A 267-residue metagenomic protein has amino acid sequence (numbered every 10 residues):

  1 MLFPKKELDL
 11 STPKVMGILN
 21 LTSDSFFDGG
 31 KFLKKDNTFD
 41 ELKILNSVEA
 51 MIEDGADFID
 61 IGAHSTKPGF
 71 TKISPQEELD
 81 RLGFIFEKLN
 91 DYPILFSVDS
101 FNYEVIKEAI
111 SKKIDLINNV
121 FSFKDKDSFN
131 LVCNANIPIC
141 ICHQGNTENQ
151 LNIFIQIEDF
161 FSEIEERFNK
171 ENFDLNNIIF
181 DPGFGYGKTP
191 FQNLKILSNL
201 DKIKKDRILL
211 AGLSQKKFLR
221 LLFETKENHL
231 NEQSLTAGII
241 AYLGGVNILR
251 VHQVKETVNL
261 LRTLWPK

Functional and structural regions predicted by a protein language model:
M1-F27, N172-F173: N-terminal amphipathic alpha-helix/helix-capping segment at the start of soluble metabolic enzymes
F3-P4, S25-K43, T66-F84, Y103 (+3 more regions): Active-site-adjacent loop and "lid" segments of alpha/beta metabolic enzymes
D9, M51-F58, S100, F123: Active-site loop-to-helix "anion-binding N-cap" substructures in soluble metabolic enzymes
K14-I18, I52, I59-I61, F96-V98 (+5 more regions): Hydrophobic faces of well-ordered beta-strands that scaffold small-molecule active sites in alpha/beta enzyme cores
K43-D57, I85-D91: A short, N-terminal amphipathic alpha-helix
E49-E53, I94, S162-N177: Phosphate/pyrophosphate-binding loops at sites that engage ATP/ADP/AMP, CoA/4′-phosphopantetheine, polyphosphate
M51-I52, I59, L89, A109 (+2 more regions): Hydrophobic pocket-lining residues that define ligand/cofactor binding sites across diverse proteins
L89-I94, K112-K113, K170-D174, K204-K205: Short helix-capping segments at alpha-helix termini
